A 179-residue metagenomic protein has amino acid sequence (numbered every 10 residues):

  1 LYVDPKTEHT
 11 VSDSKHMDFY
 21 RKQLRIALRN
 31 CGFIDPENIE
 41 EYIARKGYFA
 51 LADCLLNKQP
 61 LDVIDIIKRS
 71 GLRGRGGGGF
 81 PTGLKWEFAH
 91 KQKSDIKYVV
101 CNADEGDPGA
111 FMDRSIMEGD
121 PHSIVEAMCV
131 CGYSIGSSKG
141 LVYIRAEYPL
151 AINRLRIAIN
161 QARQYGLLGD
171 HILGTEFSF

Functional and structural regions predicted by a protein language model:
L1-F179: Feature of Fe-S/electron-transfer and energy-metabolism proteins that preferentially highlights extended coupling
